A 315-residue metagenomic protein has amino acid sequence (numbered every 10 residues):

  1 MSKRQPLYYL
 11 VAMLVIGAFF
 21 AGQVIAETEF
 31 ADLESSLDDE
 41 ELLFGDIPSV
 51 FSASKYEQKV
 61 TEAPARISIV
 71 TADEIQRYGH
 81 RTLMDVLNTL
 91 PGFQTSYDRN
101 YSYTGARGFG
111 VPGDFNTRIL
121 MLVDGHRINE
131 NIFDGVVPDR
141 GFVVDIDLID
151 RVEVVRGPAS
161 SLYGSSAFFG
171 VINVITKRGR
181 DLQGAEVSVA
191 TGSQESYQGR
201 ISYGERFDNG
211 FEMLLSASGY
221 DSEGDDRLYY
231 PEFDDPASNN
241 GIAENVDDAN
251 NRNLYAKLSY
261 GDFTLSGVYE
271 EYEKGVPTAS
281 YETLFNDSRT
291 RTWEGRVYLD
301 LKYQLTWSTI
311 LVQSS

Functional and structural regions predicted by a protein language model:
S2-Q5, Y9-L10, V15-Y78, M84-N88 (+3 more regions): N-terminal Sec signal peptide and the immediately downstream disordered periplasmic leader that contains the TonB box
I47, S52, K59, M84-R127: Extracytoplasmic beta-strand/coil segments of soluble accessory domains associated with Gram-negative outer-membrane
L83-V86, T104-G108, I119-D124, D139-F142 (+3 more regions): N-terminal periplasmic accessory domains that precede and gate Gram-negative outer-membrane beta-barrel machines
V86, V155, I175, R200-G204 (+4 more regions): Transmembrane beta-barrel domains of outer membrane proteins
Y103-G105, R151, V171, E186-S188 (+3 more regions): Membrane-embedded beta-strand positions in outer-membrane beta-barrel channels/transporters
R127-R156: Short acidic/polar hinge/loop motifs at secondary-structure boundaries that mediate gating or recognition
S161, D181-L182, A190, S202-T290: Periplasmic-side early beta-strands and strand-to-turn transitions of outer-membrane beta-barrels
K257-E273, W293-S315: Face-selective signature of the C-terminal outer-membrane beta-barrel domain
